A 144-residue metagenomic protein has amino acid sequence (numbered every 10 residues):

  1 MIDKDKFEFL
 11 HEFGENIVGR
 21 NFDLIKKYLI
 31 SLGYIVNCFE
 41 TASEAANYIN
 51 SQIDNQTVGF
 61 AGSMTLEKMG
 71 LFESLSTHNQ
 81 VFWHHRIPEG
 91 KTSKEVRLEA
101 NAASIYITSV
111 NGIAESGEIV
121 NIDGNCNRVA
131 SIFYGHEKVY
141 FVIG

Functional and structural regions predicted by a protein language model:
M1-G144: The feature marks the mature, well-folded catalytic cores of soluble enzymes
